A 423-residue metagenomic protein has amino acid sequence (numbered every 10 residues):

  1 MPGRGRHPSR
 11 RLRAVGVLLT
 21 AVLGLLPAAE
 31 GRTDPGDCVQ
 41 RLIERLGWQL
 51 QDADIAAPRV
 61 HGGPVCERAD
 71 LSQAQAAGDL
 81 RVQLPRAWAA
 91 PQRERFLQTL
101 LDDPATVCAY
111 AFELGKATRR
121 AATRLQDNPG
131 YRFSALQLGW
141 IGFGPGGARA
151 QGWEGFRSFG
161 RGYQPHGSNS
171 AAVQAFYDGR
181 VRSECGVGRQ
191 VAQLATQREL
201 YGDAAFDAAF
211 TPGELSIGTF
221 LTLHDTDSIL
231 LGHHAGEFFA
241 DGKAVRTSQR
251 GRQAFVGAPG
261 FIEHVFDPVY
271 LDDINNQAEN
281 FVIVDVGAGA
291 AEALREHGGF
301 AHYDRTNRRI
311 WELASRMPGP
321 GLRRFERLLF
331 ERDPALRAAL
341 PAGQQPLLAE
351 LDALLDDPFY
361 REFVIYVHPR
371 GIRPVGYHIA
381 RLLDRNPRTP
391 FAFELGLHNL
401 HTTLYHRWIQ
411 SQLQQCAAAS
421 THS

Functional and structural regions predicted by a protein language model:
M1-R11: N-terminal secretory signal peptides that target proteins for export/translocation
G16-L25: Bacterial N-terminal signal peptides
L136-F143, A148, W153-G179: Active-site nucleophile-His-acid catalytic modules used for acyl/amide transfer and hydrolysis across diverse enzymes
Q174-T196: Active-site nucleophilic cysteine motif
Q197-G202: Low-complexity, highly charged intrinsically disordered N-terminal segments that act as targeting/localization
I217-A291: ...with weaker cross-activation on analogous glycine-rich loops/strands in unrelated enzymes
I274-G321: Catalytic Cys-His active-site segments of thiol-dependent hydrolases/isopeptidases
R305-S423: Low-complexity, Gly/Ser/Thr/Pro-rich intrinsically disordered linker/tail segments
